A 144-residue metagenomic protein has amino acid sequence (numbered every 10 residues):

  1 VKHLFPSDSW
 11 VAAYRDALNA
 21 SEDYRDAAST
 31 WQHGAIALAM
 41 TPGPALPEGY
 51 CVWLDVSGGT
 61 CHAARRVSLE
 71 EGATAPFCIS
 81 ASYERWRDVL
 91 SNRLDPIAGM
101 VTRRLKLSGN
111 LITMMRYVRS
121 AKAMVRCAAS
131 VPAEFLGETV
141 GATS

Functional and structural regions predicted by a protein language model:
V1-S144: Feature captures hydrophobic
